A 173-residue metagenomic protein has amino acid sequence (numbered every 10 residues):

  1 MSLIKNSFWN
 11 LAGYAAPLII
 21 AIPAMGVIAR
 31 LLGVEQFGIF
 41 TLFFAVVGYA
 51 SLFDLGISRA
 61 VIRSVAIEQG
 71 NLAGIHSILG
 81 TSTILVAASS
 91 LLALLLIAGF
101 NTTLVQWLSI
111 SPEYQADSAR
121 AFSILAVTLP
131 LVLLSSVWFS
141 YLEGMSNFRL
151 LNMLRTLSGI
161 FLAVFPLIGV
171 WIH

Functional and structural regions predicted by a protein language model:
M1, L32, A50-L85, V105-I110 (+1 more regions): Transmembrane-helix boundary and interhelical linker motifs in polytopic inner-membrane proteins
M1-A21, A73-I84, Q115-A119, S146: N-terminal membrane topogenesis motif
S2-R63, S90, L94-A98, T128 (+1 more regions): Signature of the first transmembrane helix
A16, L85-H173: Hydrophobic transmembrane helix module of multi-pass membrane transport proteins
L31, Q36, Q69-L72, S90 (+2 more regions): Residues at alpha-helix boundaries and short interhelical turns
Q36-I39, T81, R120, L150: Residue-level recognition of membrane-helix boundary sites in multi-pass small-molecule transporters
